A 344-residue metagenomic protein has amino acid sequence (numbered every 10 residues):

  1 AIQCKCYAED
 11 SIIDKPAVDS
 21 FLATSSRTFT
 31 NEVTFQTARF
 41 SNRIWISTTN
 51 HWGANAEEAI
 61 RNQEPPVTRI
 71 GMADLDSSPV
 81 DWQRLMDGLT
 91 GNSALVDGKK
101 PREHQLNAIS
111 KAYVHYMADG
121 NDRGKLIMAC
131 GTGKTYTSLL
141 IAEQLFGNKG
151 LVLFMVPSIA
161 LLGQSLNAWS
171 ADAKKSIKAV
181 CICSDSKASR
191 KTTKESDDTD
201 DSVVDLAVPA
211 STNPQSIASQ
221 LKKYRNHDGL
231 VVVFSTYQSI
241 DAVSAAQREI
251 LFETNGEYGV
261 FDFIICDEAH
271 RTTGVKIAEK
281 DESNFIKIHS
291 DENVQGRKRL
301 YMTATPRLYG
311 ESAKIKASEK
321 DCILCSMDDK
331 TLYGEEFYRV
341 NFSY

Functional and structural regions predicted by a protein language model:
A1-R39: Catalytic centers of nucleases
S26-E64: Nucleic-acid nuclease catalytic cores
T90-I127: Conserved pre-motif I regulatory segment
D119-I141: Walker A/P-loop
G150-A173, V180-K191, Y237-S239: Conserved Walker A/P-loop ATP-binding site and its immediately adjacent core in helicase/helicase-like ATPase domains
I217-V232, Y237-V260: Conserved helix/coil segment N-terminal to the catalytic DExD/H
Q238-S239, E253-L300: SF2 helicase catalytic motif II
S318-Y344: Interdomain hinge/linker at the junction between the two RecA-like core domains of SF2 helicases
